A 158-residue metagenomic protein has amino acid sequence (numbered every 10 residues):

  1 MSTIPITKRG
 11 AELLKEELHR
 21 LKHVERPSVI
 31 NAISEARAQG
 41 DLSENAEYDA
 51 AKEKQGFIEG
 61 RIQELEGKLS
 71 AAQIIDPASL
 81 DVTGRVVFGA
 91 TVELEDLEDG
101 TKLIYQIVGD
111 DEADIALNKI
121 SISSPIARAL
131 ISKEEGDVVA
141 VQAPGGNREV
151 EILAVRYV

Functional and structural regions predicted by a protein language model:
M1, E16, R37, S43 (+5 more regions): Residue-level signal for pocket-adjacent positions within structured domains
M1-E59, Q63: Helix-rich terminal scaffold detector
E17, K52-Q55, K68, T91 (+1 more regions): Generic alpha-helical hydrophobic packing signal
E59-Q73: Amphipathic alpha-helical coiled-coil segments
I75-V158: Non-DNA-binding regulatory cores of transcription-related proteins, predominantly C-terminal effector-binding
